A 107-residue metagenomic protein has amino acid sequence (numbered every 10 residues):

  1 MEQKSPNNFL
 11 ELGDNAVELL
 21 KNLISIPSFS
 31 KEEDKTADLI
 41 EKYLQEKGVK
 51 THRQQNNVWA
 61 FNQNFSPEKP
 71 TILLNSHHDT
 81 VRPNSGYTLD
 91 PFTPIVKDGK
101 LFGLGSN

Functional and structural regions predicted by a protein language model:
E2-P83: N-terminal helical capping/dimerization or prosegment-like subdomains of hydrolases acting on amide or phosphate bonds
K69-N107: Active-site metal-coordination/substrate-binding segment of hydrolases, especially metallo-dependent peptidases
